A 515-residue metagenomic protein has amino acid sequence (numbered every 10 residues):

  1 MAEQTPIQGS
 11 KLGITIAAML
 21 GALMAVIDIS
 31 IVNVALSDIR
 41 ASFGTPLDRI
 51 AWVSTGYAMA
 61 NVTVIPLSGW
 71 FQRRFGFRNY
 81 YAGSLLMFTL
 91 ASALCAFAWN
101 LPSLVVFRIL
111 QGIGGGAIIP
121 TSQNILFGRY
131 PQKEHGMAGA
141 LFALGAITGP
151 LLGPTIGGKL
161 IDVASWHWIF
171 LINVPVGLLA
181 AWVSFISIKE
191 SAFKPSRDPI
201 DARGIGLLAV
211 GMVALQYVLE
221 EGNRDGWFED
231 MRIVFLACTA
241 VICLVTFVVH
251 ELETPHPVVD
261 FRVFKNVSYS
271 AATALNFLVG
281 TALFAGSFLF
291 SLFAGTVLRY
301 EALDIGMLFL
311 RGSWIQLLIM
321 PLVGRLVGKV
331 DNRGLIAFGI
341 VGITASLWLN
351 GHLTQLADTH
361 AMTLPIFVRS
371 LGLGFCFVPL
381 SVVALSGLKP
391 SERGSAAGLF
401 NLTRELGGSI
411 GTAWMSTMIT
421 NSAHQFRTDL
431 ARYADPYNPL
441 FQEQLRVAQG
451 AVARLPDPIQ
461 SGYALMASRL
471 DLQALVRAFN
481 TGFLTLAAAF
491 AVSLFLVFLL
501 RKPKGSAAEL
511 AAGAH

Functional and structural regions predicted by a protein language model:
M1-I7: Short, Lys/Arg-rich, polar N-terminal cytosolic tail immediately upstream of the first transmembrane signal-anchor
S10-L85, S92, P102-L104, A143-G145 (+6 more regions): Transmembrane core module of solute transporters
V34, P66-L67, L151, T155 (+6 more regions): Residue-level hotspots within transmembrane alpha-helices of multi-pass secondary transporters
A35, R49, L179, R404-K502 (+1 more regions): Hydrophobic transmembrane architecture of multi-pass small-molecule transporters
I65-I205: Helix-loop-helix hairpins in multi-pass membrane proteins, especially solute transporters
W99, P131, S187-E190, N223-R224 (+5 more regions): Short helix-capping/hinge motifs at transmembrane helix termini and TM-loop junctions
M137, F142, T148-P154, G158 (+2 more regions): Small-residue-rich alpha-helical segments with characteristic i,i+4
P175-F193, V210-E221, T239-E253, S493-R501: C-terminal membrane-cytosol helix-exit motif in multi-pass small-molecule transporters
